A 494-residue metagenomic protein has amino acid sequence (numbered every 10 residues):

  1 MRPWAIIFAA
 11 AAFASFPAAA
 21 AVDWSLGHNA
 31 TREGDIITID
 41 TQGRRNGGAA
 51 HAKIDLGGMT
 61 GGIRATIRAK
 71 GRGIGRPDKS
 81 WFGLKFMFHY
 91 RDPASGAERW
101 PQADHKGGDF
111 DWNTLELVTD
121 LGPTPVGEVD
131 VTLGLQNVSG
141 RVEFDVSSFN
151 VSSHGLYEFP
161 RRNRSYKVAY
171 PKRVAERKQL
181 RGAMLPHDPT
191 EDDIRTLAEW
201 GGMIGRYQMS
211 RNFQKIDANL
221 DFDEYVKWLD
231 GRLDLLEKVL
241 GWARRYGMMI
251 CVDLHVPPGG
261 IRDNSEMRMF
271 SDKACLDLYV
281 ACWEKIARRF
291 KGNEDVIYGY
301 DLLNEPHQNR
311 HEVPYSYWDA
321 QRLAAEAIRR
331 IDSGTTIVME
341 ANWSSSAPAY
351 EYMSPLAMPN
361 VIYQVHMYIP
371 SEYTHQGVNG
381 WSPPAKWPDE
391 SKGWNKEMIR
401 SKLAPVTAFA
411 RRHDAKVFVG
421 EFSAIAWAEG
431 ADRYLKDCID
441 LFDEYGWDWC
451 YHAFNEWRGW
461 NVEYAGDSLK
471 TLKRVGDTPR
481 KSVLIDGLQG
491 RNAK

Functional and structural regions predicted by a protein language model:
A5-S15: Bacterial N-terminal signal peptides
F13-S15, A20-V168: Extracellular and organelle-lumenal recognition/adhesion modules and their flexible linkers in secreted
G108, A183-D193, N212-K215, K227-D230 (+6 more regions): Acidic-and-aromatic substrate-binding clefts and catalytic sites of carbohydrate-active enzymes
H154-N219, D223-V226: N-terminal carbohydrate-binding accessory modules
F159-S165, E429-K494: Aromatic-rich peripheral "rim/lid" segments of glycoside hydrolase catalytic domains that contact and position glycan
D193-G202, E224-L254, N264-G299, D319-R330: An active-site-proximal structural segment forming one wall of the substrate-binding cleft that immediately precedes
D223-K227, G260-L278, P355-I362, N379-G380 (+1 more regions): Aromatic- and acidic-residue-enriched segments that line the glycan-binding/catalytic groove of carbohydrate-active
K273-G393, M398-A424, E444-C450: Active-site region of glycoside hydrolase catalytic domains
